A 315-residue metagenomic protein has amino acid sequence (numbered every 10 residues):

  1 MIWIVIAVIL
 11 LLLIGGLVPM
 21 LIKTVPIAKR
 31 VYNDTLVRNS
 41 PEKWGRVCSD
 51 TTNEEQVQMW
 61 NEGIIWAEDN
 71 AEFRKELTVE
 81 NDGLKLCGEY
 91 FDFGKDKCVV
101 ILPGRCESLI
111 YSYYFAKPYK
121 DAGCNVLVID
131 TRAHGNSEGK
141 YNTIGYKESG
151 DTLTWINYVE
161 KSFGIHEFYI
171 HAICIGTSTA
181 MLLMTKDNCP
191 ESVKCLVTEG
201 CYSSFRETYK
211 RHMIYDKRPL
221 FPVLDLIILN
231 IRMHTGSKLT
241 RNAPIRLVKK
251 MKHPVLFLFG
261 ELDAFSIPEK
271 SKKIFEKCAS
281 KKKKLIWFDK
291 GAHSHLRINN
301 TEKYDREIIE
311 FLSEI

Functional and structural regions predicted by a protein language model:
I9-V79: An N-terminal hydrophobic leader/cap segment in hydrolases
A116-E138: Conserved alpha/beta-hydrolase
N142-F163: Alpha/beta-hydrolase active-site loop
F163-C174: Alpha/beta-hydrolase fold nucleophile elbow
L182-S237: Hydrolase active-site cap/lid region
K250-K252, F257-F259, D263: Short beta-strand/loop motif that positions the catalytic acidic residue of the alpha/beta-hydrolase fold
A264-K270: Conserved alpha/beta-hydrolase "acid-adjacent" motif
G291-E302: Catalytic histidine-centered segment of alpha/beta-hydrolase-like enzymes
